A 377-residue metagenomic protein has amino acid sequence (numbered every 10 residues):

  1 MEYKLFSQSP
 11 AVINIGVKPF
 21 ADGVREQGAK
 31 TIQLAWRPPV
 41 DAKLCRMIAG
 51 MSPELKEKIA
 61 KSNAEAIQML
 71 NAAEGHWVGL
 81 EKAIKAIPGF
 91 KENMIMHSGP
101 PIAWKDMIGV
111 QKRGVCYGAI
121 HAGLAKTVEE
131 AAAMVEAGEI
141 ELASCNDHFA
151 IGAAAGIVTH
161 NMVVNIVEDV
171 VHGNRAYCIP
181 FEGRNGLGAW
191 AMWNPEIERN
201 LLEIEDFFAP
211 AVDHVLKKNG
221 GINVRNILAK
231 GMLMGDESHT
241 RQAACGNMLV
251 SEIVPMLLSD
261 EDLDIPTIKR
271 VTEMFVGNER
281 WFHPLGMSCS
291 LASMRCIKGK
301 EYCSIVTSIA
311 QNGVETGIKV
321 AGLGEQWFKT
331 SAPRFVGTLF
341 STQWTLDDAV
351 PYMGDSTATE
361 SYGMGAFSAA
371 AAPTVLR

Functional and structural regions predicted by a protein language model:
E2-R377: Anaerobic metallocofactor- and corrinoid-dependent redox/one-carbon enzyme cores, especially those from methanogenesis
